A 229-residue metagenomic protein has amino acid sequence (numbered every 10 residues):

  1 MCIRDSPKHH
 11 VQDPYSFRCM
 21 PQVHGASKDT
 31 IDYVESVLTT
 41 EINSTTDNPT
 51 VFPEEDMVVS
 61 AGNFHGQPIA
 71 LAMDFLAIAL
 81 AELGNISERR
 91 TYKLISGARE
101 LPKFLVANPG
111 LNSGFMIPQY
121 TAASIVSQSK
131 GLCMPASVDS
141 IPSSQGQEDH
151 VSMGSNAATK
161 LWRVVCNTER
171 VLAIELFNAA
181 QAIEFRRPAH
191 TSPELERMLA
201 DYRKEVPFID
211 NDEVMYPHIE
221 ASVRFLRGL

Functional and structural regions predicted by a protein language model:
R4-L229: C-terminal auxiliary extensions adjacent to catalytic cores
